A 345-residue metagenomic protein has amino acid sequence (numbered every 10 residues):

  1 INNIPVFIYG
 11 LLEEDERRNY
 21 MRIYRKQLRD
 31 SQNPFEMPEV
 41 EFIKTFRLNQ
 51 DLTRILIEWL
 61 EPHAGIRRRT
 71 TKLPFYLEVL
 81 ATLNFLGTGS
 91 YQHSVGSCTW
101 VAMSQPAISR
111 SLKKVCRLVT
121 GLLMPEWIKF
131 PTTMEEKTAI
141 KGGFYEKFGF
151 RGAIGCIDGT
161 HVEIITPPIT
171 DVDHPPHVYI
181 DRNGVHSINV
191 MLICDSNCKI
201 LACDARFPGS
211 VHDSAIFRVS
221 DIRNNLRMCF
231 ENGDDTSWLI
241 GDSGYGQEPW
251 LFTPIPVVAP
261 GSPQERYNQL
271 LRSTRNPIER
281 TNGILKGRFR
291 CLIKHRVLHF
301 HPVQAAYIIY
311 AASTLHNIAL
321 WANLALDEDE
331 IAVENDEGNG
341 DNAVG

Functional and structural regions predicted by a protein language model:
I1-R67: Charged, often Cys/His-bearing segments associated with DNA-binding zinc-finger transcription factors
F42-F46, T71, L271, R275: Short acidic-aromatic active-site loops that bind/stabilize oxyanions
N49, A81, V95: Short alpha-helical segments in extracytoplasmic peptidoglycan/chitin-binding modules and envelope-associated proteins
I55-L56, A81, I140: A structural signal for short hydrophobic/aromatic patches embedded in well-ordered alpha helices
I57-T71, G89-Y91, F289-K294: Structural recognition of short helix-loop-helix hairpins that underlie histone-fold modules
F75-T88: Short, amphipathic alpha-helical "recognition" segments used to contact nucleic acids or chromatin
S90-S94, C98-G345: Short, well-ordered secondary-structure "scaffold" segments embedded in the functional core of diverse domains
